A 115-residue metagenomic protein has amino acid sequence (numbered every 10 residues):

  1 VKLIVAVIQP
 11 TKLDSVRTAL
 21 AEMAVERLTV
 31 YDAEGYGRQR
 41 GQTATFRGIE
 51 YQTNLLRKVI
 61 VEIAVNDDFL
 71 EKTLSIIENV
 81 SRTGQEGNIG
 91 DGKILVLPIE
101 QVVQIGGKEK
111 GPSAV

Functional and structural regions predicted by a protein language model:
V1-V115: Positively charged, small/polar-rich N-terminal and surface patches that mediate targeting and assembly and bind
